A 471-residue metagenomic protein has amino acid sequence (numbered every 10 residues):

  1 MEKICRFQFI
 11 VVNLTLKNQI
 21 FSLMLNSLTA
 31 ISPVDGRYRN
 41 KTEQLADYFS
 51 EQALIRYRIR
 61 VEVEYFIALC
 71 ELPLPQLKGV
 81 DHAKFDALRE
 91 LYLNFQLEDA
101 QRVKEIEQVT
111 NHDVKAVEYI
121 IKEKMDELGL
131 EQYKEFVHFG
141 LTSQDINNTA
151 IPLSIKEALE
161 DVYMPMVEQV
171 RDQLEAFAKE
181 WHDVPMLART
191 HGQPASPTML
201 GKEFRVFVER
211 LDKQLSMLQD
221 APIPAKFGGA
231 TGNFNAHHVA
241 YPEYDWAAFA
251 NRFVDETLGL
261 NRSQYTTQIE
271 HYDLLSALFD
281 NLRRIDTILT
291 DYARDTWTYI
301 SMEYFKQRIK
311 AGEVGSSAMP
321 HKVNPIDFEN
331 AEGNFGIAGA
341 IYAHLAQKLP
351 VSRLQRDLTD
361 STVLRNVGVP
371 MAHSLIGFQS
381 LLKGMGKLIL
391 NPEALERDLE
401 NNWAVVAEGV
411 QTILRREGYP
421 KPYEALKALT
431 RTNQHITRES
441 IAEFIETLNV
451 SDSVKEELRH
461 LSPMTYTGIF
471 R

Functional and structural regions predicted by a protein language model:
E2, V11-V12: Acidic, Ala/Val/Gly-enriched low-complexity intrinsically disordered segments
M24-F234, Y241-R252, G315-S316, F328-N330 (+5 more regions): A helix-coil-helix interface module used to build multimeric assemblies and to scaffold catalytic/cofactor sites
L25-E51, D86-A87, Y92, V314-R471: Catalytic-core signal marking the mid-to-C-terminal active-site face
K156-M164, E168, R205-V208, D212 (+6 more regions): Short amphipathic alpha-helical segments with heptad-repeat character
Q214, T267-R353: Glycine-rich anion/phosphate-binding loop at the beta-strand->alpha-helix junction
A247-Q268: Active-site-adjacent "gating/activation" loops or surface patches in catalytic cores
